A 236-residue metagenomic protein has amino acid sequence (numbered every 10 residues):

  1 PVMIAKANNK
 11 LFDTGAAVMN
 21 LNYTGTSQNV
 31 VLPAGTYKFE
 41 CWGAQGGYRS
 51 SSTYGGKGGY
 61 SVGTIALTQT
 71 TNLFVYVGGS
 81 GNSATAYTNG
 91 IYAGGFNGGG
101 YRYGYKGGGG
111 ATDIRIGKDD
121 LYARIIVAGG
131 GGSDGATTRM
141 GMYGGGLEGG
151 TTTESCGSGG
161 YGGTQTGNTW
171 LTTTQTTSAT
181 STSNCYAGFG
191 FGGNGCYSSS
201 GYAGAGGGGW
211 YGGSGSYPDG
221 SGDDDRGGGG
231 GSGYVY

Functional and structural regions predicted by a protein language model:
P1-V31: Enriched but not universal
V2-M3, G212-Y236: C-terminal subregion of chymotrypsin/trypsin-like serine protease catalytic domains
A17-M19, P33-G35, T71, G208: A glycine-anchored, Pro-Gly-centered beta-turn/N-cap motif
V18-T24, G47-K57: Extracellular beta-rich ligand/substrate-recognition surface
T36-Q45: A short beta-strand element within beta-rich, extracytoplasmic domains of secreted/secretory-pathway proteins
C41, V77-G79, S214: Conserved "cap/hinge" positions at secondary-structure junctions
G55-Y161, N168-T169: Secretome/extracellular-domain signature
R139, Y143-G208, G213: Acidic, glycine-rich loop-and-strand cores that form catalytic or ligand-binding grooves in diverse globular domains
